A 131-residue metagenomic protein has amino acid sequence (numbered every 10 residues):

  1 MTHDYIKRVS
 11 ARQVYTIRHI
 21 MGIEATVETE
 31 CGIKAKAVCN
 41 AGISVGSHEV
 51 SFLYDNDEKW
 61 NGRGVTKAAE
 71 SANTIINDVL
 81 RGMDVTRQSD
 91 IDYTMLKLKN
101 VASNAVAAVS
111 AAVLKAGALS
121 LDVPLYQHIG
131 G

Functional and structural regions predicted by a protein language model:
M1-G22: Short, Gly/Pro- and small/polar-rich lid/capping loops
H3, I17, T29-C31, G117: A generic structural signal for short, solvent-exposed coil/turn residues that cap or connect secondary-structure
I23-C31, A35-A41: Short beta-strand elements
E24-T26, L125-G131: N-terminal glycine-rich phosphate/pyrophosphate-binding loops that anchor nucleotide-derived ligands and cofactors
I43-V123, Q127: Metal- or metallocofactor-binding catalytic centers and their adjacent structured scaffolds across diverse enzyme
